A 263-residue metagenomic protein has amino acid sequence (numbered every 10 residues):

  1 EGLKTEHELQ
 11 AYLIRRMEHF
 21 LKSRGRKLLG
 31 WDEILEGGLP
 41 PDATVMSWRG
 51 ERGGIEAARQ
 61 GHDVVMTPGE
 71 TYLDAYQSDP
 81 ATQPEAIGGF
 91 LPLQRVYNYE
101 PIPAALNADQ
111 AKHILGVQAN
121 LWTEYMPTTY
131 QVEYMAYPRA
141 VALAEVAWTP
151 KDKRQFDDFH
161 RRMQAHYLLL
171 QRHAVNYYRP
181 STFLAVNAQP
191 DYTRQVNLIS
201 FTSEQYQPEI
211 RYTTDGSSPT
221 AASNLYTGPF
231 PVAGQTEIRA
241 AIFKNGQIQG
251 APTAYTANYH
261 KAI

Functional and structural regions predicted by a protein language model:
E1-H62: Active-site neighborhood of glycoside hydrolase catalytic domains
L21, V45, A140, Y212 (+1 more regions): Hydrophobic, well-ordered secondary-structure elements that form the walls of internal hydrophobic environments
K22-D32, V64-P68, P150-F156, Y178-R179 (+1 more regions): Acidic/polar loop patches that form or flank catalytic/metal-binding clefts of enzymes that bind anionic ligands
L29-E33, M46-W48, V65-T67, N120 (+2 more regions): Generic beta-strand/beta-sheet core signal
L35-P40, R52-G54, T71-Y76, T123-T128 (+2 more regions): Flexible loop/turn segments at secondary-structure boundaries
A57-G69, A75: Active-site rim recognition segments
Q77-D79, Q83-V196, E204-P208: Substrate-binding clefts and catalytic carboxylate motifs of secreted carbohydrate-active enzymes
R154-I263: Short, compositionally stereotyped local motifs that mark structural "simplifiers"
